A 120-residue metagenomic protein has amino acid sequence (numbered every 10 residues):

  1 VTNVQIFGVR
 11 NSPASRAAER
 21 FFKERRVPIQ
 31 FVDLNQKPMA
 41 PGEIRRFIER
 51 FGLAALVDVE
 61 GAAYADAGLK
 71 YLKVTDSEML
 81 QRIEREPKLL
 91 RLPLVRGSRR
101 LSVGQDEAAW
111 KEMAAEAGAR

Functional and structural regions predicted by a protein language model:
T2-R25, I29-K37: Local sequence-structure signature of Cys/Sec-based thiol-disulfide redox active-site neighborhoods
L34-R120: Thiol/selenol-based redox catalytic cores and closely related redox-interacting motifs
